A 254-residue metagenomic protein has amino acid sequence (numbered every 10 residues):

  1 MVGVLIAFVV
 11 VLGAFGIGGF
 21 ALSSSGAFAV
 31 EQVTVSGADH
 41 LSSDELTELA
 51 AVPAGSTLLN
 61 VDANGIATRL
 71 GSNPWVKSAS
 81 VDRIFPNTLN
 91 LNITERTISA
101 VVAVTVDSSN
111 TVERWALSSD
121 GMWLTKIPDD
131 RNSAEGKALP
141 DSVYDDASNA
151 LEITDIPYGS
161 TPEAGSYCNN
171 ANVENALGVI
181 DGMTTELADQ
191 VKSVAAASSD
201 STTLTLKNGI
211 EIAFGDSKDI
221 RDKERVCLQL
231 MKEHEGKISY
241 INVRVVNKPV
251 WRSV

Functional and structural regions predicted by a protein language model:
M1-F15, P86-V254: Charged, solvent-exposed interaction patches on well-folded alpha/beta domains that mediate macromolecular contacts
L12-L41, E48, T57-E113, L117-D120 (+2 more regions): Periplasmic polypeptide-binding modules associated with outer-membrane biogenesis and secretion
G37-P74, E152-A171, Q229-G236: Periplasmic/extracytosolic POTRA-like scaffold domains at the N-termini of outer-membrane and outer-envelope
